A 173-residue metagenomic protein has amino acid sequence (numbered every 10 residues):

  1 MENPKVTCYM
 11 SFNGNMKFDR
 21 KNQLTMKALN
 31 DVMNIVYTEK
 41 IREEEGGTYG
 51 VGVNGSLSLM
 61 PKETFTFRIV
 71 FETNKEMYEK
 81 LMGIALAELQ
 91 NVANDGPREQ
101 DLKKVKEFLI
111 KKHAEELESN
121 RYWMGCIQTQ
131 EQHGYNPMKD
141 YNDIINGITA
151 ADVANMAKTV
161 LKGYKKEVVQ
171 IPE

Functional and structural regions predicted by a protein language model:
M1-N3, V160-K162: Extracellular/periplasmic catalytic domains that process cell-envelope and extracellular macromolecules
K5-Q23, K27, R42-G147, Y164-P172: M16 family metallopeptidases and their MPP-like homologs
E39: Long, His/Glu/Asp-enriched segments that create or flank divalent metal/ion-associated functional microenvironments
A150-K158: Low-complexity, intrinsically disordered Gly/Pro/Thr-rich segments
